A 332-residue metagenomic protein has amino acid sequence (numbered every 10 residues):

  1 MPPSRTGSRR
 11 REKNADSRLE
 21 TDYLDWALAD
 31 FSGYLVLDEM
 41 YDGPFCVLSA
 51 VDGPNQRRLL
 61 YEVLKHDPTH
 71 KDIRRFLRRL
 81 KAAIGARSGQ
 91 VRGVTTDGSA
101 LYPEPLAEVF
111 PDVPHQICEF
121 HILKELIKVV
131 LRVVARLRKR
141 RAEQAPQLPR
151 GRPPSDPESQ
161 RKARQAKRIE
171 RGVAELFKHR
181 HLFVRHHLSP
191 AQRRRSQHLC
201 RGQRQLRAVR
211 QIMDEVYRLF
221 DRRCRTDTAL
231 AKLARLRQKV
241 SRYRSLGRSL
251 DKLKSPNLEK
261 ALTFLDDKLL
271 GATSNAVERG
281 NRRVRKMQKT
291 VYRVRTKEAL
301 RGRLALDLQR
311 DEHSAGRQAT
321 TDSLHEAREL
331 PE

Functional and structural regions predicted by a protein language model:
P2-D112, R132-V133, A276: RNase H-like nuclease fold core
P44, G85-R87, R92, T96-E104 (+2 more regions): Acidic/histidine-rich catalytic cores and adjacent linkers of DNA breakage/strand-transfer/modification proteins
L60, I122, Y292-R293: A generic structural signal for short coil/turn motifs at secondary-structure boundaries
R78, V134-R138, P154, Q309-E312: Short alpha-helix boundary/capping motifs
G93, D97-A100, E104-R150: Conserved beta-strand -> loop -> alpha-helix junction used to position metal-binding or nucleic-acid-contacting
